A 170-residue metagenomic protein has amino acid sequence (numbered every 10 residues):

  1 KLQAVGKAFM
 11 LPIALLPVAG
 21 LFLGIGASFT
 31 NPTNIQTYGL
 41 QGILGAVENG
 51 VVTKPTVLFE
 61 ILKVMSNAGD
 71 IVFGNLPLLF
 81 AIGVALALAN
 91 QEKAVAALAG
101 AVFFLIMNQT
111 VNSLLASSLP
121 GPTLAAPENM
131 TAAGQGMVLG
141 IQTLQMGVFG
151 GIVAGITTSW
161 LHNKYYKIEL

Functional and structural regions predicted by a protein language model:
L2-I168: Early transmembrane hairpin of solute transport permeases
